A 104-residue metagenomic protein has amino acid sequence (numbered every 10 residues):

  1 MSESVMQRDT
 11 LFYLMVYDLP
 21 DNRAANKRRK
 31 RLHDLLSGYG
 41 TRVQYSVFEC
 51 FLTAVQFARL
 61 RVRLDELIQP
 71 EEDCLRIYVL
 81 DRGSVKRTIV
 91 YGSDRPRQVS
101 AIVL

Functional and structural regions predicted by a protein language model:
S2-L14, P20-L104: Basic nucleic-acid-binding interfaces
